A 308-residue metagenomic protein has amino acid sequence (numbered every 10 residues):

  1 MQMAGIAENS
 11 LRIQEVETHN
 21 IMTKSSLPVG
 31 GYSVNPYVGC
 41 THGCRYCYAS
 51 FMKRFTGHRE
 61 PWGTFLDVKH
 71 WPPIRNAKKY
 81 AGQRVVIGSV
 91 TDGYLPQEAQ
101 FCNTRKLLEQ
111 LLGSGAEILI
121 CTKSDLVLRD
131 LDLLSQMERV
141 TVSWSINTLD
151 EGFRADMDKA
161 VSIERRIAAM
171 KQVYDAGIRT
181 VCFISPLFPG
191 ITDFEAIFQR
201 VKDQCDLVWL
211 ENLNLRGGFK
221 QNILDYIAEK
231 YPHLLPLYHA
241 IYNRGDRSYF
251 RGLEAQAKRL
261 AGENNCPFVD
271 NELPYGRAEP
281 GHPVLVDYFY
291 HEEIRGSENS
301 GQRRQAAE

Functional and structural regions predicted by a protein language model:
Q2-E17, E195-E308: Auxiliary Fe-S-binding modules of radical SAM enzymes
Q2-T141, L149-F153, I163-E164, A168 (+1 more regions): Conserved Radical SAM active-site core
Y32, V85, I118, V142-W144 (+3 more regions): Hydrophobic faces of well-ordered beta-strands that scaffold small-molecule active sites in alpha/beta enzyme cores
V90-D92, K123-D125, S145-L149, S185-L187 (+2 more regions): Active-site beta-loop-alpha junctions enriched in small/polar residues
L112, Y174-D175, K202, G262: Anion (oxyanion) recognition and catalysis
Q136-V142, K202-L207: Glycine-enriched alpha-helix->loop->beta-strand junction motifs that scaffold or abut catalytic
G152-F153, G190-D193, G217-F219: Short acidic/glycine-rich loop or secondary-structure boundary segments that cap or lie
K159, K171-T192, N243-R247: Conserved strand-turn element in the central/C-terminal portion of the radical SAM core barrel that lines
